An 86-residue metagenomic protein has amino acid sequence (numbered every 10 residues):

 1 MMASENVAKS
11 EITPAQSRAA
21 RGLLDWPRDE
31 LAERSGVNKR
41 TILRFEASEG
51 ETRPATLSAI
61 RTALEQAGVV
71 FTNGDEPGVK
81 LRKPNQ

Functional and structural regions predicted by a protein language model:
M1-K9, A47, V70-Q86: N-terminal flexible/basic segments that precede or flank functional cores
A8-I12, E51, A55-S58: Residues at secondary-structure transition points
Q16-E30, P84: Short basic helix-loop element that most often maps to the first helix and adjoining turn of HTH DNA-binding modules
E30, T41, A59: Residues in the helix-turn-helix
G36, A55-T72: DNA major-groove recognition helix of helix-turn-helix/homeodomain DNA-binding modules
G36-T52: Recognition helix of helix-turn-helix/homeodomain-like DNA-binding domains that insert into the DNA major groove
